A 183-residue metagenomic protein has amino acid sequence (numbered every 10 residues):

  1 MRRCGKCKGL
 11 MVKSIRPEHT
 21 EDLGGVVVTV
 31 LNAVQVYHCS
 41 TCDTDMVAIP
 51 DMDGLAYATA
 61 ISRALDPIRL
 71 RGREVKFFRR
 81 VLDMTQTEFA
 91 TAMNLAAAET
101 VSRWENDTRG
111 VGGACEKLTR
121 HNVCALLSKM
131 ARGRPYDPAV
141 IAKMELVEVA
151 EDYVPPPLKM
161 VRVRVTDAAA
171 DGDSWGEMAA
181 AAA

Functional and structural regions predicted by a protein language model:
M1-I68, S128, G133-E148, M160-R164: N-terminal flexible/basic segments that precede or flank functional cores
V75-E88: Short basic helix-loop element that most often maps to the first helix and adjoining turn of HTH DNA-binding modules
T85-S102: Short alpha-helical DNA-recognition segment
M93, W104-T108, C115, V123: DNA major-groove recognition helix of helix-turn-helix
G113-R132: DNA major-groove recognition helix of helix-turn-helix/homeodomain DNA-binding modules
V140-A183: Charged, low-complexity regulatory segments of eukaryotic nuclear chromatin/transcription proteins
